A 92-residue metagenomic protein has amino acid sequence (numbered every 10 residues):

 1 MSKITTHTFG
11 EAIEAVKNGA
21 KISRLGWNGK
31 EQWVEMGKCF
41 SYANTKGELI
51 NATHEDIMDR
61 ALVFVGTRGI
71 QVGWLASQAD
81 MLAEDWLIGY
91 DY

Functional and structural regions predicted by a protein language model:
M1, L49-N51, G73-L75: Intrinsically disordered, low-complexity segments enriched in polar/charged residues with Gly/Pro, especially when
M1-K3, Y92: Basic/polar N-terminal segments that are highly enriched at the extreme N-terminus, encompassing both cleavable
I4-E35, C39-E48, A52-T53, F64 (+1 more regions): Catalytic phosphate/metal-binding cores of nucleic-acid and nucleotide-processing enzymes, i.e., regions that mediate
M58-Y92: Short, compact, well-ordered microdomains
